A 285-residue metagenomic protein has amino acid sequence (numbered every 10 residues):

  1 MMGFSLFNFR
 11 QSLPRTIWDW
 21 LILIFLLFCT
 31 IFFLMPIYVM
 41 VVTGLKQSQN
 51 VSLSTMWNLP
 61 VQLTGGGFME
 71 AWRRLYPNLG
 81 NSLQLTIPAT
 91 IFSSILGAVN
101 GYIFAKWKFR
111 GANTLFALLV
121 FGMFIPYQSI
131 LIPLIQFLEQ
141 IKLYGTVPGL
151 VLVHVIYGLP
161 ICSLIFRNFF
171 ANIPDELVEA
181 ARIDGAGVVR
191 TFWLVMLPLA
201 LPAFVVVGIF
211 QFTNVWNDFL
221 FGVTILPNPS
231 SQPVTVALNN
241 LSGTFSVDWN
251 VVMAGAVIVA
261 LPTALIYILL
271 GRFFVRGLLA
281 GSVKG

Functional and structural regions predicted by a protein language model:
M1-L13: Short, Lys/Arg-rich, polar N-terminal cytosolic tail immediately upstream of the first transmembrane signal-anchor
W18-G285: A structural signal for multi-pass alpha-helical bundles of membrane permease subunits that mediate small-molecule
